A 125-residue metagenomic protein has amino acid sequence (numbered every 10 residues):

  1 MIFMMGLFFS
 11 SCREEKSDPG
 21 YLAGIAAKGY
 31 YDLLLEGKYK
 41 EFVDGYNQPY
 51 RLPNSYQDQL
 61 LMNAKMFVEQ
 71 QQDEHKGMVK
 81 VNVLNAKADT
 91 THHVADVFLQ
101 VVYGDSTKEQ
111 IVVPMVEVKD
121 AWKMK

Functional and structural regions predicted by a protein language model:
M1-I2, L99-V101, M115: Short beta-strand element of the conserved SAM-dependent methyltransferase core
M1-S10: Sec-dependent bacterial lipoprotein signal peptides
S10-E36: Short, low-complexity N-terminal intrinsically disordered segments enriched in polar/charged residues
A23-A27, K38, F42, L60-A64: Stable alpha-helical elements in mature extracytoplasmic
E36-R51: Short, well-ordered alpha-helical segments enriched in acidic and aromatic residues
P53-D58: Boundary/linker segments of alpha-helical solenoid repeat arrays
L61-K108: Surface-exposed, charged secondary-structure patches
K108-K125: Short beta-strand edge/turn micro-motifs at domain boundaries
